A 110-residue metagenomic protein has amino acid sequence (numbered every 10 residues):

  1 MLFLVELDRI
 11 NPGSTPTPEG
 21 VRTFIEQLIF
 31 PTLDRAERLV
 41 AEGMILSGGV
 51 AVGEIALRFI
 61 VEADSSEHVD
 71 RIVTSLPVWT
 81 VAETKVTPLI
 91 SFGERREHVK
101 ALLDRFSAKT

Functional and structural regions predicted by a protein language model:
M1-T110: Conserved, structured core segments of small domains
